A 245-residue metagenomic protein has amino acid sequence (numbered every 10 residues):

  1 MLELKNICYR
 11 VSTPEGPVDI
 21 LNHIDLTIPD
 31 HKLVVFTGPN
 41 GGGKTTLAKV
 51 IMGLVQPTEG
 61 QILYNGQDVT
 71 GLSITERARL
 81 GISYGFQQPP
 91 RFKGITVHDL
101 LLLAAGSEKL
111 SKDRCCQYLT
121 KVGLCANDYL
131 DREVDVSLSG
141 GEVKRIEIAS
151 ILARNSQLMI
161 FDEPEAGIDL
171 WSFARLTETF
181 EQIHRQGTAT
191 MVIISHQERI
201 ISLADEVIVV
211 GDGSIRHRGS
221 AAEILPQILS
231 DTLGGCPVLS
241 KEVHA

Functional and structural regions predicted by a protein language model:
L2, D19-H23: Conserved structural motif at the start of ABC-family nucleotide-binding domains
T37-P39: The feature captures the beta-strand-to-loop junction immediately N-terminal to the Walker
M52: Helix-to-loop junction immediately C-terminal to a conserved catalytic motif
G60-Q67, R114: Conserved ABC transporter NBD signature motif
Q88, G94-S111: Q-loop/switch helix immediately C-terminal to the Walker
I151-L152: ABC ATPase C-loop
E163-P164: Walker B catalytic motif
